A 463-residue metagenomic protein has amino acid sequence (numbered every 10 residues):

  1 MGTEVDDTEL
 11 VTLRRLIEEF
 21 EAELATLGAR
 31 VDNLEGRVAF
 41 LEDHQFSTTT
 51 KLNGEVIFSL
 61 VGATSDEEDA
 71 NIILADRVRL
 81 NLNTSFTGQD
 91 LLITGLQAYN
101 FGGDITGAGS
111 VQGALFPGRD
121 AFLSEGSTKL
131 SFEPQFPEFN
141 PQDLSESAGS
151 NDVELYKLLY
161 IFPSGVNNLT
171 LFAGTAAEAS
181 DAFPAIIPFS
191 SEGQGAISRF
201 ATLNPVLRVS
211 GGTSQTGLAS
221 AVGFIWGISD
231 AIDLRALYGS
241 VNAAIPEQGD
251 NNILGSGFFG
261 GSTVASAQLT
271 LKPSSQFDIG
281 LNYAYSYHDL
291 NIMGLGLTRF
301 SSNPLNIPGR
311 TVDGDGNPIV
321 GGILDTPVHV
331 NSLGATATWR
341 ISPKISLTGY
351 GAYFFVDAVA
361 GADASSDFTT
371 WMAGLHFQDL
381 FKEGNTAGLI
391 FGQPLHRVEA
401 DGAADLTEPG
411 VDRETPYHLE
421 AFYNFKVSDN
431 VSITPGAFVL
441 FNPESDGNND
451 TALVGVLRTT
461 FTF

Functional and structural regions predicted by a protein language model:
M1-D66: N-terminal periplasmic/intermembrane-space "pro-region" immediately following the signal or transit peptide
T49, E55, V61, N71-A244 (+2 more regions): Outer membrane beta-barrel
T64-N71, L144-G149, L203-T213, I253-F258 (+4 more regions): Outer-membrane beta-barrel domain signature
A70-D76, D152-Y156, T216-S220, G261-A265 (+4 more regions): Residues that define the transmembrane beta-barrel architecture of outer-membrane proteins
G109-A114, P188-Q194, G296-S302, S366-F368 (+2 more regions): Flexible, surface-exposed loop regions and adjacent strand-edge segments of Gram-negative outer-membrane beta-barrel
N167-N168, F189-A335, W339, Y350-F354: Signature for the C-terminal beta-barrel architecture of outer-membrane proteins
A284-H288, I292-P327, G334-T338, T348-G447: Outer membrane beta-barrel transmembrane domains
L375, T451-F463: Outer-membrane beta-barrel "beta-signal"
